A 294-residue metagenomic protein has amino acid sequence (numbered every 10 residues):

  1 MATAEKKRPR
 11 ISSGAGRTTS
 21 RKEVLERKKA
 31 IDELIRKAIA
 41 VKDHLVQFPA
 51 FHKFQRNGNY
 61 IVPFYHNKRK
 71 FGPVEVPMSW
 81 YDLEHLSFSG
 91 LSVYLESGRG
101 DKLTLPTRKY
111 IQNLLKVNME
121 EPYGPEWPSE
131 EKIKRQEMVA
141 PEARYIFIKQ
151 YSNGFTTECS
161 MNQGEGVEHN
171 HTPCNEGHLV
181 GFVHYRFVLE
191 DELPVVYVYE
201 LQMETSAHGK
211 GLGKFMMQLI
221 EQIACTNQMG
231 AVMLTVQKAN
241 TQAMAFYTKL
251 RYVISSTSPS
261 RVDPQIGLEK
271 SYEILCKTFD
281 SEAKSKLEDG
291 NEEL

Functional and structural regions predicted by a protein language model:
A2-V93: Acyl-donor-binding surface of acyltransferase catalytic domains
S87-S129: Short amphipathic alpha-helix that is part of the acyltransferase structural core
N113-N175: Active-site rim helix/loop that mediates acceptor-substrate recognition in acyltransferases
A143-F147, T157, N170, F182 (+3 more regions): Short hydrophobic/aromatic beta-strand element in the GNAT-like acyltransferase core that lines or flanks the acyl-donor
E190, F215-A231: Conserved acyl-CoA
L201-G209, Q237: A short, internal acetyl-CoA/4′-phosphopantetheine-binding micro-motif in the GNAT/acyltransferase core
G209-Q222, A245, K249: Conserved acetyl-CoA-binding loop-helix of GNAT-fold acetyltransferases
G230-M233, Q237-M244, L250-L294: C-terminal "cap" of GNAT-fold acetyltransferases
